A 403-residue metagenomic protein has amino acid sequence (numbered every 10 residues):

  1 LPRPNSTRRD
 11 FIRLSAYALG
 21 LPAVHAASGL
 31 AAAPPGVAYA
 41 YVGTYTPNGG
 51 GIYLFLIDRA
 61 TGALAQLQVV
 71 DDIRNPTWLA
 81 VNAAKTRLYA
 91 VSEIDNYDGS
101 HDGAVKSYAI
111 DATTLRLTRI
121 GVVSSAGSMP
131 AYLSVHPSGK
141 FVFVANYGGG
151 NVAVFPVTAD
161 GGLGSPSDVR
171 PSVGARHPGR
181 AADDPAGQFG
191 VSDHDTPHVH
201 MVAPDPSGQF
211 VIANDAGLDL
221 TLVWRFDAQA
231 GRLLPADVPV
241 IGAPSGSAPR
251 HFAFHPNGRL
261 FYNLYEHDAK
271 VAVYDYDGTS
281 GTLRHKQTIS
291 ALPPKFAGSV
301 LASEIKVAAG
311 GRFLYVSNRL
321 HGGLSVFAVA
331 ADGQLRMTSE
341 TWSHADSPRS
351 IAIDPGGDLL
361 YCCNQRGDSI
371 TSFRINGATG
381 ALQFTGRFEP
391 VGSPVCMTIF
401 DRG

Functional and structural regions predicted by a protein language model:
P2-P22: N-terminal secretory signal peptides and thylakoid transit peptides that target proteins across membranes
H25-Y45: C-terminal segment of N-terminal export signals and the immediately downstream linker at the start of the mature
T46-G49, I94-D98, G149-G150, L218-D219 (+3 more regions): Short glycine/acidic-enriched loop and turn motifs that connect beta-strands
L56-G62, A109-L115, P156-L163, R225-R232 (+3 more regions): Short loop/turn segments immediately following beta-strands, especially the blade-tip and inter-blade linker loops
A65-V70, R119-V123, G187-S192, D237-G242 (+4 more regions): A short beta-strand motif characteristic of beta-propeller blades
Q66-V135: Blade-loop segments of beta-propeller domains
I73-A83, A126-P137, V173-S207, A243-L260 (+3 more regions): Beta-rich, blade/repeat-based domains predominating in secreted/periplasmic proteins but also intracellular
